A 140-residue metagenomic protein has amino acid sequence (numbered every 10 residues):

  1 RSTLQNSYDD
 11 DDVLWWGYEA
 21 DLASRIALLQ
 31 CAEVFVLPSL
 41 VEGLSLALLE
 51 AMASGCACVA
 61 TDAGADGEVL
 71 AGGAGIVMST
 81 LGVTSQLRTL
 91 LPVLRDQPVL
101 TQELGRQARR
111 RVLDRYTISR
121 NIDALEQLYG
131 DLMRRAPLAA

Functional and structural regions predicted by a protein language model:
R1-A20: Nucleotide-activated donor-binding/catalytic signature segment of Leloir-type glycosyltransferases, i.e., the conserved
I26, S45, L49-A53, G67-E68: Short alpha-helical segment that forms part of, or immediately flanks, the ligand-binding pocket in carbohydrate-active
A27-A32: Short alpha-helical donor nucleotide-sugar binding micro-motif in glycosyltransferases
L40: Aromatic "clamp/platform" in nucleotide-sugar-dependent glycosyltransferases that forms part of the donor/acceptor
A57-A60: Short hydrophobic beta-strand element within catalytic cores of glycosyltransferases and related nucleotide-activated
G67-P92, V99: Change "using UDP/GDP/dTDP sugars" to "using nucleotide sugars
L100-R115, N121-Q127: A short, well-ordered alpha-helix in the C-terminal region of glycosyltransferases
